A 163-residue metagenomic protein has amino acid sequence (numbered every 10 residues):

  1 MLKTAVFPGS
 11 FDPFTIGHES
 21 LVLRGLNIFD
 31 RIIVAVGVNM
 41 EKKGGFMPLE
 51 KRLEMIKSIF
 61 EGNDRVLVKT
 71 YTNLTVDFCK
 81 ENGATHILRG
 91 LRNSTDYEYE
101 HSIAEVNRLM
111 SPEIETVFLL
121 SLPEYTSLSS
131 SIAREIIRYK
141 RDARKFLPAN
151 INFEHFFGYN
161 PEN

Functional and structural regions predicted by a protein language model:
M1-N163: Nucleotidyltransferase catalytic core that binds NTPs
